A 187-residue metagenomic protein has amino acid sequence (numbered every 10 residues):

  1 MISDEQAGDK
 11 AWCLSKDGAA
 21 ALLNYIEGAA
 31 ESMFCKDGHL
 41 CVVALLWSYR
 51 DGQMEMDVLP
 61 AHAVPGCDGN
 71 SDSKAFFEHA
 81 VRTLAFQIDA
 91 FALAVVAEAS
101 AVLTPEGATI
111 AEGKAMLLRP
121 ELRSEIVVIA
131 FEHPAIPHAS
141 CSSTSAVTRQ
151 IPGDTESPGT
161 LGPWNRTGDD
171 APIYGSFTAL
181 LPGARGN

Functional and structural regions predicted by a protein language model:
M1-F76: N-terminal domain-onset segments
I2-A11, E78-I88, G153-N165: Compact, glycine/acidic-enriched structural inserts
C13-A30, A94-A115: Charged, amphipathic alpha-helical segments
Y25, F76-H79, S176, L180: Charge-rich, solvent-exposed alpha-helical interaction surfaces
H39-A44, A90-F91, S124-V127: Short, surface-exposed beta-edge/turn micro-motifs
L46-W47, V96-A97, F131: Hydrophobic side chains in beta-strands
N70-G107: Short HxH-centered metal-ligating active-site micro-motif
E106-A108, K114-N187: Glycine-rich, aromatic-bearing surface loops/beta-hairpins
